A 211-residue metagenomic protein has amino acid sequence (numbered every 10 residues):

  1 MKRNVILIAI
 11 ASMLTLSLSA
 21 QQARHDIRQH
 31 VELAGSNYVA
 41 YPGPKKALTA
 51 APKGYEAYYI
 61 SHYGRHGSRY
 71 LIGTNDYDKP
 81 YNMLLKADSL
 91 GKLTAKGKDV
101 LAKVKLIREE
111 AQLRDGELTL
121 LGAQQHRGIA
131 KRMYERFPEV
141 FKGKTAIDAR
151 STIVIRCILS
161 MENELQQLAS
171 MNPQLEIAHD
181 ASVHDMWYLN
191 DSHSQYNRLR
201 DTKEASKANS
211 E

Functional and structural regions predicted by a protein language model:
M1-A23: Bacterial Sec-dependent N-terminal signal peptides
Q22-E211: Long, internal stretches of domain cores in catalytic or enzyme-like folds, emphasizing the mature domain core
